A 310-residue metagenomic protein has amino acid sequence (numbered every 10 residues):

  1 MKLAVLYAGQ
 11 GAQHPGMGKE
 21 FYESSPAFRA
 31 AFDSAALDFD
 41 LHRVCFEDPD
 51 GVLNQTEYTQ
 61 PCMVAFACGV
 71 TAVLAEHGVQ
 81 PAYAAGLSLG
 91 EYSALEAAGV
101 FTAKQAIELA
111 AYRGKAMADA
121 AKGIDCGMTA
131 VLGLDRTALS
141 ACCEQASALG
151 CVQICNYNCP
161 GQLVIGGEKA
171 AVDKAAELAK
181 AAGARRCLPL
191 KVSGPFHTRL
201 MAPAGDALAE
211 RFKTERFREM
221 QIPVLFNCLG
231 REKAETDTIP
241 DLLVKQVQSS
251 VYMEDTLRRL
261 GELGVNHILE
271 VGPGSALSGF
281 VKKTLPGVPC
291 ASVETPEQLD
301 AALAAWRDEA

Functional and structural regions predicted by a protein language model:
M1-L139, L190, H267-L299: FabD-like malonyl-/acyl-CoA
G11-A12, L37-H42, A98-S249: Alpha/beta catalytic cores of group-transfer enzymes, especially the acyltransferase/condensing modules of polyketide
Y22-E23, Q145-S147, K180-A182, K283-G287 (+1 more regions): Short, solvent-exposed amphipathic alpha-helical segments in soluble enzyme and RNA/protein-processing domains
A75, K180, R258-G264: Non-catalytic positions within long, well-ordered alpha-helices that form the structural scaffold/packing of enzyme
L229, P289-A310: Short, flexible loop segments at boundaries between secondary-structure elements
Y252-M253: Amphipathic coiled-coil/heptad-repeat helices and related helical stalk/stem segments that mediate oligomerization
